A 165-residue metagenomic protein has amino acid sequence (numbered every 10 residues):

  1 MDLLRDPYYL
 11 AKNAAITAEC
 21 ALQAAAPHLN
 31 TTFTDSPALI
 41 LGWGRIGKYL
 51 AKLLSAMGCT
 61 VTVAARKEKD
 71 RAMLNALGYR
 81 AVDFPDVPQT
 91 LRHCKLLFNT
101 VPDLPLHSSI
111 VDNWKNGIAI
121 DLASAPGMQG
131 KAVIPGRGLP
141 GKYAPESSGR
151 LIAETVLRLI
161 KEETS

Functional and structural regions predicted by a protein language model:
M1-D35, T155, K161-S165: Glycine/serine-rich phosphate-binding loop and adjoining beta1-alpha1 elements at the start of nucleotide-handling
M1-L4, F33, V63, I120 (+1 more regions): General beta-strand structural signal in soluble alpha/beta enzymes
T34-S55: Glycine-rich adenosine-cofactor-binding loop
I46, K69-D70, A125: Conserved Rossmann-like nucleotide-cofactor binding loop
K52, A72, S108-D112: Alpha-helical segments flanking ligand/cofactor-binding loops in enzyme cores
M57-L77: NAD(P)-binding Rossmann-fold cofactor-contacting core
L77-A144: Rossmann-like adenosine-cofactor binding region
I134, G138-S165: C-terminal helix-to-coil terminal segments
